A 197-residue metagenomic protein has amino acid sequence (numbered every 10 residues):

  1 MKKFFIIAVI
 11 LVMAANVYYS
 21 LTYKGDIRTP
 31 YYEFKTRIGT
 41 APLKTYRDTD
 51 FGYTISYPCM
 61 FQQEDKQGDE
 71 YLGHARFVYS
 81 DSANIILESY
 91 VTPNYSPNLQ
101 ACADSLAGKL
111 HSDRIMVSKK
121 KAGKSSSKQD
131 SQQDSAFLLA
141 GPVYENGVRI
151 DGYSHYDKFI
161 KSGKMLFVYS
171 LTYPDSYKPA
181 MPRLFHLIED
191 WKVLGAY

Functional and structural regions predicted by a protein language model:
K2-A83, S105, S112, M116 (+4 more regions): N-terminal targeting sequences that direct proteins away from the cytosol to non-cytosolic compartments
A83-S89: Acyl/amide activation-and-transfer machinery of modular secondary-metabolite enzymes
Y90-Y95, Y144, S170-Y177: Second-shell loop/turn segments in exported
Y95-C102, A180: Short, conserved charged micro-motifs
S135-V148: Short beta-strand segments that buttress and anchor functional surface loops
S154-K158: Extracellular C-type lectin-like domains
